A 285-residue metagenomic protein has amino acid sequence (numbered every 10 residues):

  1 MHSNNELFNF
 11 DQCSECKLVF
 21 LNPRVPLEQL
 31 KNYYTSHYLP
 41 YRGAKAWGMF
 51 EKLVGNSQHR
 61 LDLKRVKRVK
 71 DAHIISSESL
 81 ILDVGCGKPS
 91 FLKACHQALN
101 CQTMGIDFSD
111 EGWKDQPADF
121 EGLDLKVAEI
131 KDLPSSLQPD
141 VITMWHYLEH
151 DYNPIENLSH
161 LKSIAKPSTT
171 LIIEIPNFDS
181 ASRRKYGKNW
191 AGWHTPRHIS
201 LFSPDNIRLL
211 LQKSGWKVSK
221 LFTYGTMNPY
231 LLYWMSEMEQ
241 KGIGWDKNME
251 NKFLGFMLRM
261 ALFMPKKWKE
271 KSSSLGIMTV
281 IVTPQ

Functional and structural regions predicted by a protein language model:
M1-H2, T223-Q285: A C-terminal cap/extension of S-adenosyl-L-methionine-dependent methyltransferases that defines the acceptor-substrate
M1-M49: N-terminal juxtadomain amphipathic helix that follows a signal peptide/anchor or precedes a small N-terminal auxiliary
N5-C13, D151, H198-P204, S272-S273: Short, solvent-exposed loop/helix junctions and linker helices that flank or host conserved functional motifs
G48-F50, Y186-T195, W234-G242: Short glycine/proline- and charge-enriched loop/turn segments that cap or connect secondary-structure elements
M49-R65: Conserved SAM-binding loop and adjacent beta-strand
L61-K188, I199-L211, M278-P284: Conserved SAM-binding loop
P154, S182-R184, K220-L221, Y230 (+1 more regions): Extended hydrophobic-aromatic, low-complexity segments
D205-Y224: A SAM-dependent methyltransferase catalytic signature shared across enzymes that methylate proteins
